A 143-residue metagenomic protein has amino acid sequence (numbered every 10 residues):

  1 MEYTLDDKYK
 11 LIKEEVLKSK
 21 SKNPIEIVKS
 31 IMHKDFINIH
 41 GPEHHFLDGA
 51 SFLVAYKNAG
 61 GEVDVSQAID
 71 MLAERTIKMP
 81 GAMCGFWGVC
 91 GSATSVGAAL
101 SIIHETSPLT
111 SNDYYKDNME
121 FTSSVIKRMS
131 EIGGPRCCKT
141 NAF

Functional and structural regions predicted by a protein language model:
M1-L5: Cys/His-rich short segments
D7-K13: RNA-interacting cores
Y9, D35-I39, E43, A59 (+1 more regions): Helix-termini ("caps") and immediately adjacent flexible loops/tails, especially at membrane-solvent interfaces
V16-A50: Polybasic, low-complexity association/targeting segments
I31-D35, L72-T76, T122-V125: Short alpha-helical scaffolding segments that buttress acidic/His motifs in well-ordered protein cores
I31-P42, K78-V89, E131-R136: A short glycine/serine-rich beta->alpha loop
F46-E62, S66-M119: Conserved mixed alpha/beta catalytic, RNA-binding, or beta-rich assembly cores of soluble enzyme, regulatory
P108-F143: A structural-propensity feature for long, helix-poor, extended segments
